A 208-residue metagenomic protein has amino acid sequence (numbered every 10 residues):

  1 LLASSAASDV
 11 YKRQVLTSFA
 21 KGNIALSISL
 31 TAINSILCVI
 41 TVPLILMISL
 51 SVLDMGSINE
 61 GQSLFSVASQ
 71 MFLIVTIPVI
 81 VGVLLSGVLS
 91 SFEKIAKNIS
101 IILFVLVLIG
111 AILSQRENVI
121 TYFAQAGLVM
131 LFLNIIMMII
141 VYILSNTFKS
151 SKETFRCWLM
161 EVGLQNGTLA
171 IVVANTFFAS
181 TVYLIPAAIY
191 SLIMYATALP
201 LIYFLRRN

Functional and structural regions predicted by a protein language model:
L1, I36, S114-S145, C157 (+1 more regions): Entry/N-cap segments of selected transmembrane alpha helices and their immediately preceding amphipathic helices
L1-A7, Y11: Single conserved hydrophobic/aromatic residue that forms the stacking wall/gate of nucleotide- or nucleobase-binding
D9-Q14, S35-I48, V67-V79: Mid-bilayer segments of alpha-helical transmembrane spans in multi-pass integral membrane proteins that mediate
D9-T17, I140-L144, Q165-V173, A198: Short helical (or helix-break) motifs at transmembrane helix termini and adjacent helical loops in multi-pass membrane
T17-L26, L50-I58, S90, F148-T154 (+3 more regions): Juxtamembrane helix-boundary/capping and inter-helix hinge elements in multi-pass membrane proteins
I33-M47, N98-I112, N134, M160-V173: Small-residue-rich segments of transmembrane alpha-helices in multi-pass membrane proteins, especially helix faces
I48-F65, S114-A126: Membrane-interface helix termini and inter-helical loops of multi-pass transporters
E60-F72, E93-K97, F123-V129, I185-Y190: Interfacial loop-to-helix junctions that mark the boundaries of transmembrane helices in multi-pass membrane
